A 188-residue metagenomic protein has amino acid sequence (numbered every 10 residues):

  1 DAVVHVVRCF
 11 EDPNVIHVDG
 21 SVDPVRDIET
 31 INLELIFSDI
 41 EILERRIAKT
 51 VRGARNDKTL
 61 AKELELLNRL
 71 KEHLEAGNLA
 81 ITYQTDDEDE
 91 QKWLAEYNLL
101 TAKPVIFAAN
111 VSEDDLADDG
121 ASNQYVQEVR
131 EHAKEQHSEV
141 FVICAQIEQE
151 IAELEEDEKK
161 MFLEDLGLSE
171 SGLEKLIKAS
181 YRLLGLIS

Functional and structural regions predicted by a protein language model:
D1-S188: Structural and coupling elements of P-loop NTPases
